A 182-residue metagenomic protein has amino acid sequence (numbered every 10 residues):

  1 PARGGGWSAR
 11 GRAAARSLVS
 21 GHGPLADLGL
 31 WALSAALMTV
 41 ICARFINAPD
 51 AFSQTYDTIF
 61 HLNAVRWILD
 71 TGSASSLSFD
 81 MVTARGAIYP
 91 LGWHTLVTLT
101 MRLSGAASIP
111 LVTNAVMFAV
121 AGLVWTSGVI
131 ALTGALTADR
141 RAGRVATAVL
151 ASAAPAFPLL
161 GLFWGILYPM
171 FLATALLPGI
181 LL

Functional and structural regions predicted by a protein language model:
P1-F45: Start-transfer (signal-anchor) and selected internal transmembrane alpha helices of multi-pass inner/ER membrane
L37-A175: Active-site lumenal/periplasmic loops and adjacent helix-entry segments of GT-C-fold, multi-pass membrane
L177-L182: Membrane-interface transmembrane helices that cradle and orient dolichyl/undecaprenyl
